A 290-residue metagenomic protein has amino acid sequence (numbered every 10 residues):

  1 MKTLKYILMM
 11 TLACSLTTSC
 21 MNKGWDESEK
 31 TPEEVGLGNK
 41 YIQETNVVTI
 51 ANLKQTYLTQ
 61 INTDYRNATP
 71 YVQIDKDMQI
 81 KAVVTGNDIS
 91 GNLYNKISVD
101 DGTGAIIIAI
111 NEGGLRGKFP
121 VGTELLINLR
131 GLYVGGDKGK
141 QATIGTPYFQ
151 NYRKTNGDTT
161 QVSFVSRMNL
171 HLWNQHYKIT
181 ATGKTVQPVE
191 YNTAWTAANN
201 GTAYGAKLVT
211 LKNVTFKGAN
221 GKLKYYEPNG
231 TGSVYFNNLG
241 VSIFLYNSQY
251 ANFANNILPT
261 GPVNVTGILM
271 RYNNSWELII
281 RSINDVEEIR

Functional and structural regions predicted by a protein language model:
M1-L8: Bacterial N-terminal signal peptides that target proteins for export
S15-S19: C-terminal motif of bacterial Sec signal peptides marking the signal peptidase cleavage site
M21-Y94, S98-E124, N128-R290: OB-fold nucleic-acid-binding modules
